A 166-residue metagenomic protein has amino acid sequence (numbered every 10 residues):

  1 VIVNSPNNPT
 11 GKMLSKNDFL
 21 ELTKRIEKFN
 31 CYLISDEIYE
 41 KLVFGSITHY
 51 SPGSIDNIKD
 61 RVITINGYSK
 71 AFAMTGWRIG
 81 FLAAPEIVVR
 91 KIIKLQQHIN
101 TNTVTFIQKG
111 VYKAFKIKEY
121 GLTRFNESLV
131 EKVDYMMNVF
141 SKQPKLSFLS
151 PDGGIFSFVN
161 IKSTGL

Functional and structural regions predicted by a protein language model:
V1-L166: PLP-dependent class I/II
